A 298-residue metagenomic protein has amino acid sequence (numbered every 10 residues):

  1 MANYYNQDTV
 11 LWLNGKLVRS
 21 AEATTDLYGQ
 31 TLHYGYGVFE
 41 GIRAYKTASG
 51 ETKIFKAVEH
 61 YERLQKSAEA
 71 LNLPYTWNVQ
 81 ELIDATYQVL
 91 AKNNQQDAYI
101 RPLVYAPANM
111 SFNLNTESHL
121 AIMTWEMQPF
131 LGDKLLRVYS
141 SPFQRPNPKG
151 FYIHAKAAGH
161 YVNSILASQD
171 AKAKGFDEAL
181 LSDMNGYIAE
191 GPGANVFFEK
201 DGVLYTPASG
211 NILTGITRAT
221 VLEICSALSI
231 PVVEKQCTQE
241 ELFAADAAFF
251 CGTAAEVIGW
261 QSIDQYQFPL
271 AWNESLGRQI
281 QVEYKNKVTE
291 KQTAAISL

Functional and structural regions predicted by a protein language model:
M1-W77, E81-Q88, S111-L298: Helix-start/capping segments and mature chain N-termini
L82-A108: Short, acidic/charged, Gly/Pro-enriched secondary-structure junctions
